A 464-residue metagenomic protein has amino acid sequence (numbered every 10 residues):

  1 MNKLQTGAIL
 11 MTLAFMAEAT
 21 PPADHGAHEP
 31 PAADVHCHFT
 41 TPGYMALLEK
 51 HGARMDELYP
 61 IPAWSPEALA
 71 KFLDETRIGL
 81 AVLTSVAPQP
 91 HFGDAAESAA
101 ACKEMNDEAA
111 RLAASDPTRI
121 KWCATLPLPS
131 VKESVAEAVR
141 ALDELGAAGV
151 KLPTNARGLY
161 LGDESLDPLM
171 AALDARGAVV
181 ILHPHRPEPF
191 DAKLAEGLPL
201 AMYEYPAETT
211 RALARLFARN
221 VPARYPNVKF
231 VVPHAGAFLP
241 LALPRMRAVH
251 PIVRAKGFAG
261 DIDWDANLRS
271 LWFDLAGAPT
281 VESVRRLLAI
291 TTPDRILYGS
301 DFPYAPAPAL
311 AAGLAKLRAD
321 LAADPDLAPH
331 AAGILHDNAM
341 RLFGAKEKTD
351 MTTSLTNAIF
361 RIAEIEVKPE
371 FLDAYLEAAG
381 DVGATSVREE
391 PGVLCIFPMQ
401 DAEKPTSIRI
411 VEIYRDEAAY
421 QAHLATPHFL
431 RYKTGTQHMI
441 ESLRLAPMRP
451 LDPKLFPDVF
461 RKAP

Functional and structural regions predicted by a protein language model:
M1-A8: Bacterial N-terminal signal peptides that target proteins for export
L13, P21-P31, V35, T40-L80 (+5 more regions): Mid-to-C-terminal alpha-helical segments outside catalytic/metal-binding sites
H25, S85-L213: Active-site gating/metal-coordination segments in enzymes
A33-C37, A81-L83, K121-A124, V150-L152 (+4 more regions): Hydrophobic faces of well-ordered beta-strands that scaffold small-molecule active sites in alpha/beta enzyme cores
Y59-W64, P90-H91, A100, L128-S134 (+4 more regions): Acidic-and-aromatic substrate-binding clefts and catalytic sites of carbohydrate-active enzymes
F190, G197-F217, Y225, K229 (+1 more regions): H/E-rich (His + Asp/Glu) clusters that bind or coordinate divalent metals
D350-I408, R415-A425, L430, E441-P464: Short S/T/G/P-rich N-terminal loop/turn motif that feeds into the first structured element of a domain
